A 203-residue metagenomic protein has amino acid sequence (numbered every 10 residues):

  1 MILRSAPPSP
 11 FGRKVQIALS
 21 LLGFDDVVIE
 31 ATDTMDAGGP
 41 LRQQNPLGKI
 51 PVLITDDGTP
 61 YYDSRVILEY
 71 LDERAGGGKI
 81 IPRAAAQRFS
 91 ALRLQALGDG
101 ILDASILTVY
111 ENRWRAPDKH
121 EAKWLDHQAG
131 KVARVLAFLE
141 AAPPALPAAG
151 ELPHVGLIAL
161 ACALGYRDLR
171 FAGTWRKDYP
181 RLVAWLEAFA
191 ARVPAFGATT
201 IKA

Functional and structural regions predicted by a protein language model:
M1-A122: GST-like domain detector, emphasizing the conserved glutathione-binding G-site in the N-terminal thioredoxin-like
Q43, E73, A141-A148, A191: Secondary-structure boundary motif
L68, D72, L92-Q95, L136 (+2 more regions): Non-transmembrane alpha-helical segments in soluble domains of secreted/periplasmic/extracellular proteins
G78-R83, A148-E151, K177, F196-I201: Short, hydrophobic secondary-structure boundary micro-motifs
G98-E187: GST-like fold's C-terminal all-alpha helical module
K177-A203: Long hydrophobic alpha-helical segments typical of transmembrane helices together with their membrane-interfacial
